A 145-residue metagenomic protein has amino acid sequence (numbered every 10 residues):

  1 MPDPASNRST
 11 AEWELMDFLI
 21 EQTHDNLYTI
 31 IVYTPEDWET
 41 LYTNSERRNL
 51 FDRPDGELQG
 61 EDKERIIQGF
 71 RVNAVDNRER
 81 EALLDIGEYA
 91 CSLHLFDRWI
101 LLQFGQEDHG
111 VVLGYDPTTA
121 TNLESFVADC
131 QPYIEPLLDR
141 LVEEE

Functional and structural regions predicted by a protein language model:
M1-E145: Non-catalytic interaction/Regulatory regions outside core domains
